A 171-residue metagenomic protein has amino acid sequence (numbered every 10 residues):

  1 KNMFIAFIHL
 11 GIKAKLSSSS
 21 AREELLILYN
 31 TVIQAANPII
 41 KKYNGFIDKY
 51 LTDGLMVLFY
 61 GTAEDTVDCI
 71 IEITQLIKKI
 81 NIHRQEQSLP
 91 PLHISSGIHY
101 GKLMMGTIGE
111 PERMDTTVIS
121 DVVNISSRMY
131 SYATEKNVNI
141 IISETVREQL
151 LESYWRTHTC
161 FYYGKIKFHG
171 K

Functional and structural regions predicted by a protein language model:
N2-K15: Catalytic-site or vestigial catalytic-site microsegments of nucleotide-handling domains
G11, K102-L103, T145: Alpha-helix/helix-capping structural signal
S19-L28: Basic, amphipathic juxtamembrane/active-site segments that coordinate anionic phosphate or diphosphate groups
I27-G45, M56, Y60-S96, Y100 (+2 more regions): Alpha-helical scaffold within the catalytic cores of cyclic-nucleotide enzymes
I47-Y50: A short pre-motif secondary-structure segment
T52, E86-S95, N139-V146: Acidic/histidine metal-binding catalytic segments
T134-K171: Cytosolic regulatory/linker segments at or just downstream of nucleotide-handling modules in signal-transduction
